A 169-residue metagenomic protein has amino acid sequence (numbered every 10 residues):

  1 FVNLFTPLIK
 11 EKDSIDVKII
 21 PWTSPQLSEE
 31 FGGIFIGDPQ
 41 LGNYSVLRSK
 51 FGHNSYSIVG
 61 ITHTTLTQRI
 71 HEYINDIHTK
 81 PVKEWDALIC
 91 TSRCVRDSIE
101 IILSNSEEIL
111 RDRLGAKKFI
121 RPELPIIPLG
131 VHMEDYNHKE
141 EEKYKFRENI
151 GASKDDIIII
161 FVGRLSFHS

Functional and structural regions predicted by a protein language model:
F1, N43, L66-R69, V95-S98 (+2 more regions): Flexible loop/turn segments at secondary-structure boundaries
V2-K83: Extended catalytic core of nucleotide-activated donor transferases of GT-like folds
G32-G33, S57-I58, D86-L88, E123-P125 (+1 more regions): Beta-sheet entry/capping signal
V46-S49, Y144-A152: Short amphipathic alpha-helices and their capping/turn segments at secondary-structure boundaries
I61-T62, T91, G130, F161-L165: Short hydrophobic "strand-cap" motifs at the C-terminus of beta-strands
I70-K145: A short, active-site helix/loop in glycosyltransferases that binds the activated sugar's phosphate group
K143, R147, R164-F167: Short, cationic motifs built from Arg/Lys/His that form the positively charged side of catalytic pockets
S153-S169: Conserved donor-binding/catalytic core segment of Leloir-type glycosyltransferases
